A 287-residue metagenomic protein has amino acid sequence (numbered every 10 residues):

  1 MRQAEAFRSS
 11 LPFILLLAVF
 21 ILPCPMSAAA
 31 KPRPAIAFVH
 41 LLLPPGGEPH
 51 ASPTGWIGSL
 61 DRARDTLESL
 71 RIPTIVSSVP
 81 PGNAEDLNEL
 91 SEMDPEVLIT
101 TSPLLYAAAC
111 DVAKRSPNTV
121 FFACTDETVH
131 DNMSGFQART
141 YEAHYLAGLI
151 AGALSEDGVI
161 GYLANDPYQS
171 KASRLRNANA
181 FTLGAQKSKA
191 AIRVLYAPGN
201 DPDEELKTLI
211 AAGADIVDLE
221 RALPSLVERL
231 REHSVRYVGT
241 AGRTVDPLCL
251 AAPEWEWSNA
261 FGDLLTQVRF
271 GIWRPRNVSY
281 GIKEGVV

Functional and structural regions predicted by a protein language model:
R2-F13: Bacterial N-terminal signal peptides that target proteins for export
A6-R8, F20, V39, L163: Short stretches within intrinsically disordered, low-complexity N-terminal or propeptide regions
P12-P23: Bacterial N-terminal signal peptides
I21-P32: Bacterial Sec-dependent signal peptides at the C-terminal "C-region" and cleavage site
K31-V287: A residue-level marker of the well-folded mature domains of exported/periplasmic proteins
